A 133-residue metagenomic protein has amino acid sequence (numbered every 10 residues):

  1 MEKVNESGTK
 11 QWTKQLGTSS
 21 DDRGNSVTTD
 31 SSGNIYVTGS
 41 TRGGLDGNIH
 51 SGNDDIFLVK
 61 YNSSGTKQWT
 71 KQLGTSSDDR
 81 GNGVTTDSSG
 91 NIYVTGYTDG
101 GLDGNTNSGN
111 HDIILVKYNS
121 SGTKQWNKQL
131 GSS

Functional and structural regions predicted by a protein language model:
M1-S133: A sequence-level/structural motif corresponding to short, flexible coil/turn segments enriched in small polar residues
